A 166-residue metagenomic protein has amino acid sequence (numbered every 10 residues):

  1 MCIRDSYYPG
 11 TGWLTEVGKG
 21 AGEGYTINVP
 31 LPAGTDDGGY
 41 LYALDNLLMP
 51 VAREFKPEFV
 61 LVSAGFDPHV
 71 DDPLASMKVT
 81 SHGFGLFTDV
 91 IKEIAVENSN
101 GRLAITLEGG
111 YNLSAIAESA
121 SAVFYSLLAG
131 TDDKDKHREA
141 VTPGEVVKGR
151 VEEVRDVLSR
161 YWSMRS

Functional and structural regions predicted by a protein language model:
R4-S166: A general "terminal functional-core" signal
